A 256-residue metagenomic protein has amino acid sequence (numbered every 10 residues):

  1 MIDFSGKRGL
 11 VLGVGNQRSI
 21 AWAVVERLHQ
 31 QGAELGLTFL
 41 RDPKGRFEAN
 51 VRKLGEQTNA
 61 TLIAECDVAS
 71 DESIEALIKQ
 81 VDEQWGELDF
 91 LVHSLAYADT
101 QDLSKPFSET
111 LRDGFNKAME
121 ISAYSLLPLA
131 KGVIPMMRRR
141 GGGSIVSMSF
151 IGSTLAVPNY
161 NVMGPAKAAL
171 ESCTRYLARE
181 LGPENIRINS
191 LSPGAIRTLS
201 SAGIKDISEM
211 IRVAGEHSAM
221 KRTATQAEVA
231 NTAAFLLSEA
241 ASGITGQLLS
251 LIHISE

Functional and structural regions predicted by a protein language model:
I2-L37: Canonical Rossmann dinucleotide-binding motif of NAD(H)/NADP(H)-dependent dehydrogenases/reductases, specifically
G13-V14, R18-I20, A96-L127, K131 (+4 more regions): Catalytic loop of short-chain dehydrogenase/reductase
H29, G86, R138-R139, R179-E184 (+3 more regions): A short hydrophobic alpha-helix cap/turn motif
R52, E56, C66-E75, K79-Q84 (+4 more regions): Conserved mid-core segment of classical short-chain dehydrogenase/reductases
R52-L54, V162, P183, P193-S218: A glycine/serine/threonine-rich, flexible loop-to-helix segment that serves as the NAD(P) cofactor-binding "lid"
G182, R187, I244-G246: Short, small/polar-rich loop/turn modules that mediate ligand/substrate recognition or access, typified
S218-V229, A240: A conserved structural motif in NAD(P)-dependent oxidoreductases
H253-E256: Conserved small/polar residues in nucleotide/adenosyl-binding loops
